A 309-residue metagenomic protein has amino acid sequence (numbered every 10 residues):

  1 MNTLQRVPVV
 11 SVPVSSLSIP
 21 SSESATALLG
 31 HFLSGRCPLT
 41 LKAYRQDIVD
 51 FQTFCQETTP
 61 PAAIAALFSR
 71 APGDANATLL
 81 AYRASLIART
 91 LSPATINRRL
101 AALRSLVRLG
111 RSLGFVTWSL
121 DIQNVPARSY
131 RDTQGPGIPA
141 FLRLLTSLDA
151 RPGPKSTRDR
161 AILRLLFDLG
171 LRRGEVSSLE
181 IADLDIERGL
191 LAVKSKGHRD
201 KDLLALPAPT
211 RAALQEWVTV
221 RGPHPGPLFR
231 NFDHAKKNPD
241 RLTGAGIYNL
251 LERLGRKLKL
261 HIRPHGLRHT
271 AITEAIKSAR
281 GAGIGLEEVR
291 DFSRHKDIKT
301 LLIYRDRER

Functional and structural regions predicted by a protein language model:
M1-R309: Conserved catalytic core of the tyrosine transesterase superfamily
